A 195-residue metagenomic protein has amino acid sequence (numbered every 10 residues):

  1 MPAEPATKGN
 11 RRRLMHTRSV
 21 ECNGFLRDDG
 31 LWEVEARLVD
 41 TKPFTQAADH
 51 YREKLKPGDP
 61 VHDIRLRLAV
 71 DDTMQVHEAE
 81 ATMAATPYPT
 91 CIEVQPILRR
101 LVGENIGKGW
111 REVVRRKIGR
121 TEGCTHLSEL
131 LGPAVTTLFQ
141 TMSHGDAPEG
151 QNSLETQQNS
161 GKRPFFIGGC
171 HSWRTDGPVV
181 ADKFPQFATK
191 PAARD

Functional and structural regions predicted by a protein language model:
M1-T45: Short, Gly/Pro- and small/polar-rich lid/capping loops
G24-L26, D40-D195: Active-site- and interface-proximal helix/loop "cap" or "latch" segments in soluble metabolic and energy-transducing
